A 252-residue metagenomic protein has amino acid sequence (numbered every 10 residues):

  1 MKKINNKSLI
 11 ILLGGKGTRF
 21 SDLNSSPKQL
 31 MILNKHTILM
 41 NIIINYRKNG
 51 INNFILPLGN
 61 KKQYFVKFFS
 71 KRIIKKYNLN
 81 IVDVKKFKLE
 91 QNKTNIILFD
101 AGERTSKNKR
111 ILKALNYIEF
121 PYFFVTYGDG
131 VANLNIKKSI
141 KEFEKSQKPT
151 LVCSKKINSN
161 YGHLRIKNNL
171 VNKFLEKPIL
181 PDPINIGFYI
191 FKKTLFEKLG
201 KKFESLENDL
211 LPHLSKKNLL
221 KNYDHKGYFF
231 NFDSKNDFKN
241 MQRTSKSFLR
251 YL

Functional and structural regions predicted by a protein language model:
K2-K67: N-terminal glycine-rich phosphate-binding loop and ensuing alpha1 helix
I4-N6, I51-N53, F120-P121, Q147 (+1 more regions): A general structural motif
S8-I10, N53-I55, I97, F124 (+2 more regions): A structural signal for isolated positions on well-ordered beta-strands in alpha/beta enzyme cores
L12, L33, P57, A101 (+2 more regions): Generic beta-sheet signal
I32, E119, R165, I190-K192 (+1 more regions): Short, well-ordered beta-strand micro-motif
I38-N41, R110-K113, L210: Well-ordered alpha-helical segments embedded in enzymatic catalytic cores
F65-N168: Conserved beta-loop-beta/alpha segment of the NTase-like Rossmann-fold superfamily that binds/positions NTPs
F123-F124, V131, I136-E144, K156-S159 (+1 more regions): Catalytic-core segments of class I nucleotidyltransferases/pyrophosphorylases that form NMP-activated intermediates
